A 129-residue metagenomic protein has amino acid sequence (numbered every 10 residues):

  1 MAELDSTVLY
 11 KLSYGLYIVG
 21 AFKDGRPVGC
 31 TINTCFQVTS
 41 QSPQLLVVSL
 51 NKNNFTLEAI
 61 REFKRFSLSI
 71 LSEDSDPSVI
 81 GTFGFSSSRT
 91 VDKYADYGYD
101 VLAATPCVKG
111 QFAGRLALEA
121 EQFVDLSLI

Functional and structural regions predicted by a protein language model:
M1-I32, F36-I129: Active-site-proximal mixed secondary-structure blocks
